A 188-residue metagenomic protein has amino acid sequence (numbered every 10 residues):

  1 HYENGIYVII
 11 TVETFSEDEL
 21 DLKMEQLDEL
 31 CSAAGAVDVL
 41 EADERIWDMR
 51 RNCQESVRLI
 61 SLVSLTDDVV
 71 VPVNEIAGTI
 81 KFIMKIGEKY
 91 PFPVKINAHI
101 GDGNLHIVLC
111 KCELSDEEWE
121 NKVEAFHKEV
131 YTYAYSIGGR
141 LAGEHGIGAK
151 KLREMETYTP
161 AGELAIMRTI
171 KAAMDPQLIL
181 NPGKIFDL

Functional and structural regions predicted by a protein language model:
H1-E129, Y133, I137: C-terminal substrate-recognition/cap domain of FAD-linked oxidoreductases
V39-Q54, A142-T157, L188: Short proline/glycine- and acidic-rich turn/helix-capping motifs at secondary-structure junctions
L40-E41, I96, G143, L180-P182: General beta-strand structural signal in soluble alpha/beta enzymes
I100-L105, L141, G148-K150, I185: Gly/Ser/Thr-rich beta-alpha loop segments that engage phosphate groups in nucleotides
E118-K122, F126, I147, M155-Y158 (+1 more regions): Short amphipathic alpha-helical interaction segments
A125-E129, A142, K150, A165: Short amphipathic alpha-helical segments
Y135-I147, A172, P176-L180: Alpha-helix capping/hinge segments and adjacent helical runs
L152-L188: Activity-critical C-terminal alpha-helical subdomain
